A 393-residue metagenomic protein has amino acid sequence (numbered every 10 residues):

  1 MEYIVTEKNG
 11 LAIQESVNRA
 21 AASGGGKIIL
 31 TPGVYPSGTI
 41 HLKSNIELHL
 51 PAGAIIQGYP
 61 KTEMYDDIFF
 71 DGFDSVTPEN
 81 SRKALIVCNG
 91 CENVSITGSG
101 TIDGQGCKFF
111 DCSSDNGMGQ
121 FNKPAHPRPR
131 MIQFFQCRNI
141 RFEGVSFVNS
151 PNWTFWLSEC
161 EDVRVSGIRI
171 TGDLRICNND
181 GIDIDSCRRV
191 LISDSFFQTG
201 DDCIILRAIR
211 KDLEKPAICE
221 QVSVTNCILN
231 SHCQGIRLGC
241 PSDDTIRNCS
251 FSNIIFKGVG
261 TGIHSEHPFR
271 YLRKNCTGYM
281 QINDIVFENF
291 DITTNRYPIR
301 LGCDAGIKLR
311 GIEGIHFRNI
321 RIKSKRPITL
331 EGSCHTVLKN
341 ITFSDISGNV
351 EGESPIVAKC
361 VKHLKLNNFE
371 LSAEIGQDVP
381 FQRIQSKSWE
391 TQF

Functional and structural regions predicted by a protein language model:
M1-F393: Extracellular/periplasmic carbohydrate-active domains that bind, remodel, or depolymerize complex polysaccharides
